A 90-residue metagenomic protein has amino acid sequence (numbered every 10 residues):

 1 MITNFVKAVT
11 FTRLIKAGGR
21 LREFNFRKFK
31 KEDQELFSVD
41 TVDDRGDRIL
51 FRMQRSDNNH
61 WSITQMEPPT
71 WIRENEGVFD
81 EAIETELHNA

Functional and structural regions predicted by a protein language model:
M1-A90: Cysteine-centric segments in proteins
